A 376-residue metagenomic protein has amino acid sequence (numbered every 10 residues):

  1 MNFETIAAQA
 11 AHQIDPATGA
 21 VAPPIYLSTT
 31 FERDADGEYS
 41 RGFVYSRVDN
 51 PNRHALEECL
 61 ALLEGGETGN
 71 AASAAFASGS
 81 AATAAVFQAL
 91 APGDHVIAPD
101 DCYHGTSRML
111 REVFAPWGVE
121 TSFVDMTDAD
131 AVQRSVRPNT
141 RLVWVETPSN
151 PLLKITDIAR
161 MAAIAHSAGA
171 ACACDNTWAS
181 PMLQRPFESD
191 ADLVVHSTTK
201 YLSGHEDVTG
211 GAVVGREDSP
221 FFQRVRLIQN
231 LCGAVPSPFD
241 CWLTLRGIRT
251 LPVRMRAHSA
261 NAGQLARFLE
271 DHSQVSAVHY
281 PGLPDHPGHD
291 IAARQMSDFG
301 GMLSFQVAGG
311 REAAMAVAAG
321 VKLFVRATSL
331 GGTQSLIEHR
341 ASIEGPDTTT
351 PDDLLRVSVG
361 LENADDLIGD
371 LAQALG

Functional and structural regions predicted by a protein language model:
M1-F43, N50: N-terminal glycine-rich, Lys/His-bearing helix-loop that initiates the first secondary-structure elements of many
N2-E4, A10, P51, K322 (+2 more regions): Positively charged, small/polar-rich N-terminal and surface patches that mediate targeting and assembly and bind
Q9, G69-Q274, H279: Conserved PLP-enzyme active-site core in the AAT-like
T30-A84, A89, G105-E112: Conserved N-terminal alpha-helix of the aminotransferase class I/II PLP-enzyme fold
R141, R254, A319, S335-G376: PLP-dependent enzyme catalytic core of the Aspartate aminotransferase-like
C232-G233, G320-G331, A374-G376: A common structural junction motif
T244-V253, G300-A308, L355-G360: Short, well-ordered beta-strand elements within core beta-sheets of diverse protein domains
G263-K322, A341-T349: Conserved small-domain helix->loop->beta segment predominantly found in fold-type I
